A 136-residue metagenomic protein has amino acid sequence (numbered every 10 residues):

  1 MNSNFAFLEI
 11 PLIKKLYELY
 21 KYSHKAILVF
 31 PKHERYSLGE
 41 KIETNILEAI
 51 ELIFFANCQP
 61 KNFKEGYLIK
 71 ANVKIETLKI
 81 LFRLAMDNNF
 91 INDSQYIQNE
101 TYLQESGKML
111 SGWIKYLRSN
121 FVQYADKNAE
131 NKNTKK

Functional and structural regions predicted by a protein language model:
M1-K136: Amphipathic alpha-helical assembly/interaction segments
